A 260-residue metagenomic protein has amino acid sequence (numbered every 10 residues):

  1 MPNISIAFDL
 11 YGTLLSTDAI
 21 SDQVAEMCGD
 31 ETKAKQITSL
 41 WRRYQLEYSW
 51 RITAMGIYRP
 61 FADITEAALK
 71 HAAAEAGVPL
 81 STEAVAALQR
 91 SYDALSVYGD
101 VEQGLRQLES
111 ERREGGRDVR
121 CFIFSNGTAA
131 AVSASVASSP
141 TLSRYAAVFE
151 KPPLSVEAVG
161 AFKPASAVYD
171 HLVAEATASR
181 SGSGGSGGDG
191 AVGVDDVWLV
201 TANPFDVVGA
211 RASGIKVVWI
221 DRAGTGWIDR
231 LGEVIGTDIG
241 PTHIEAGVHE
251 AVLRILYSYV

Functional and structural regions predicted by a protein language model:
M1-L46: Active-site neighborhood of HAD-like aspartate-dependent phosphohydrolases
S21, A25, T38, R42 (+3 more regions): An amphipathic alpha-helix signature
D22-Q23, L40, A67-H71, A87 (+5 more regions): Alpha-helical elements of Rossmann-like donor-binding domains used by nucleotide-donor carbohydrate transfer enzymes
Q23-V24, S49-A54, W227-I228: A short acidic, helix-capping loop that chelates divalent metal ions and anchors anionic groups
K35, R43, E47-L88: A metal-dependent, Asp-based hydrolase signature
E83-A94, V101-P140, P152-V156: Substrate-recognition element of Asp-dependent hydrolases with the DxDx(T/V) motif
F124, T128-V260: Asp-based, Mg2+/Mn2+-dependent phosphohydrolase catalytic module
